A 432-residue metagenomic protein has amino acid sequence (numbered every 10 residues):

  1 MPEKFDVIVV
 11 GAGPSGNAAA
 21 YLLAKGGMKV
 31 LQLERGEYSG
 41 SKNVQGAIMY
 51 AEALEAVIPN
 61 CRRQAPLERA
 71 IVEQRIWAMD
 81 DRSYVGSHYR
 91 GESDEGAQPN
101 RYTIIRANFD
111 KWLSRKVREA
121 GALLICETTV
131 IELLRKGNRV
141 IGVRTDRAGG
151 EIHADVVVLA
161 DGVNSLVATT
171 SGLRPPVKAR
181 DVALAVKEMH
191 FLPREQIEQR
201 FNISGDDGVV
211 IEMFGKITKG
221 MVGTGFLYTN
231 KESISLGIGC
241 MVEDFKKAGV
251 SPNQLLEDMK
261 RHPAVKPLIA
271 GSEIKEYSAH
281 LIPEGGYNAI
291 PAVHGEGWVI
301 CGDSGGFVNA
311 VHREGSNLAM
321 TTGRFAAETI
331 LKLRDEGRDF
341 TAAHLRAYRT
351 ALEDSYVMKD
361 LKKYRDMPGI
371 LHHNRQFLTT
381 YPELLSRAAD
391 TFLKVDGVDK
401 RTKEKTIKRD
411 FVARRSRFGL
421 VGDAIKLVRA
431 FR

Functional and structural regions predicted by a protein language model:
F5-Q32: N-terminal Rossmann-like FAD-binding beta1-loop-alpha1 element of flavoenzymes
S15, Y38, N164: Conserved Rossmann-like nucleotide-cofactor binding loop
G36-R82: N-terminal FAD cofactor-binding segment of flavoenzymes
E95-R115, F245-V250: Short beta-strand to alpha-helix junction loop
K116-V265: Predominantly flavin-linked oxidoreductase catalytic cores and closely associated redox partners
T218-V222, D244-L318, T322-F325, F340-A347 (+1 more regions): FAD/FMN-dependent oxidoreductases across multiple families
A310-H312, E328-F377: Active-site-proximal substrate-binding core of FAD-dependent oxidoreductases
L371-R432: C-terminal auxiliary extensions adjacent to catalytic cores
